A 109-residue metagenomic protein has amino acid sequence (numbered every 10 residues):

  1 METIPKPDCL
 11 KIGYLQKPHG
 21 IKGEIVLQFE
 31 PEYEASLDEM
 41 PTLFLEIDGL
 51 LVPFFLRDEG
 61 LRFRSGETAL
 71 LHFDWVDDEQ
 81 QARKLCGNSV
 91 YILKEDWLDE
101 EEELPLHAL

Functional and structural regions predicted by a protein language model:
M1-L109: Short Lys/Arg-rich amphipathic alpha-helical segments
